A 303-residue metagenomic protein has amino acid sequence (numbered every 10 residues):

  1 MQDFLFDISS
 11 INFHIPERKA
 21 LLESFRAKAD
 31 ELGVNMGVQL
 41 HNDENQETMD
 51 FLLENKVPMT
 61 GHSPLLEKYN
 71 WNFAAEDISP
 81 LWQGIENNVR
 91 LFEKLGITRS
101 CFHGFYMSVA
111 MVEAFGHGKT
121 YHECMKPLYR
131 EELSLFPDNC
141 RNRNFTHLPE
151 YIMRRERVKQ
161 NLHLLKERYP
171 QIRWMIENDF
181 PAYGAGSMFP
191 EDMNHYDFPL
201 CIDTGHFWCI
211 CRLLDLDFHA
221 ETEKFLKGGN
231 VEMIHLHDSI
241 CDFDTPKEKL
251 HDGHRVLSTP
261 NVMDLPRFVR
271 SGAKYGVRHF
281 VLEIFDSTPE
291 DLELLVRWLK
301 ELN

Functional and structural regions predicted by a protein language model:
M1-N87, F198-P199: N-terminal pre-domain/capping segments
Q2-D7, N35-Q39, K56-T60, I97-C101 (+5 more regions): Structural preference for beta-strand elements that scaffold enzyme active sites
S9-F13, H41-D43, H62-K68, F105-M107 (+4 more regions): Active-site beta-loop-alpha junctions enriched in small/polar residues
R18-E23, T48-F51, I152-L164, F180-F198 (+2 more regions): Distinct, well-ordered alpha-helical segments
E44-N55, G84-G96, G186-M193, D217-E232 (+1 more regions): Short amphipathic alpha-helices and their capping/turn segments at secondary-structure boundaries
W71-S79, W208-V277: Gly/Pro-rich active-site loop or hairpin
A74-P199, P266: Active-site acidic/histidine proton-transfer and metal-coordination neighborhood in alpha/beta enzyme cores
V112-L128, N194-H195, L250-R270, P289-N303: Short, electropositive alpha-helical surface patch
